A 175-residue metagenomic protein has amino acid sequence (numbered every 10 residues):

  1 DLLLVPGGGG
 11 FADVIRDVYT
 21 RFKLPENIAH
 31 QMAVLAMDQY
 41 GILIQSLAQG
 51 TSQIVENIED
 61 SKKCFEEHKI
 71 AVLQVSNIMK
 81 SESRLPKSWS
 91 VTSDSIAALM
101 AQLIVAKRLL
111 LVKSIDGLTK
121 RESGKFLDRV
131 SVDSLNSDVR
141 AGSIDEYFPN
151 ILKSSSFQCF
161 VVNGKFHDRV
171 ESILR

Functional and structural regions predicted by a protein language model:
D1-R175: C-terminal catalytic "cap/lid" subdomain
